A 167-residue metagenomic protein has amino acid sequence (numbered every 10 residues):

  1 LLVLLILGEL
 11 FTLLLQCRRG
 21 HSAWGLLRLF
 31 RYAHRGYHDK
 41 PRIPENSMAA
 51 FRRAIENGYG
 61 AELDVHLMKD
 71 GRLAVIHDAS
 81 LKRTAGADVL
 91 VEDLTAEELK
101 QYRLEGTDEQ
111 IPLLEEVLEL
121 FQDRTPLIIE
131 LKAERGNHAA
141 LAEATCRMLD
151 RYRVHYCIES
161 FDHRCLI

Functional and structural regions predicted by a protein language model:
L1-I167: Phosphate-group recognition and catalysis centered on beta-loop-alpha active-site segments
